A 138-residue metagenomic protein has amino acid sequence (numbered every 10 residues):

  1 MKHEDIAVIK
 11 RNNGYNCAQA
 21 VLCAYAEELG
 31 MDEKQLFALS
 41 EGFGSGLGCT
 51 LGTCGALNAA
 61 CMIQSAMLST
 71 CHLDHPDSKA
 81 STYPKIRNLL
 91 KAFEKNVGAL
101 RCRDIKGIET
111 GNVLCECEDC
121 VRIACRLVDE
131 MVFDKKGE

Functional and structural regions predicted by a protein language model:
M1-L29: Active-site-proximal helix-loop elements at catalytic-domain edges
C17, C54, C102: Short cysteine clusters
V21, Y25, L39-G44, A60 (+1 more regions): Short alpha-helical scaffolding segments that buttress acidic/His motifs in well-ordered protein cores
C23-E27, M62-S69, R126-E130: Short glycine/serine- and small hydrophobic-enriched flexible loop segments
A24-G42, N96-C102: Acidic-glycine-rich active-site phosphate/pyrophosphate-binding loop
E28-A38, A66-K85: Phosphate-handling active-site elements
F43-M62: Glycine/serine-rich anion-binding loops at beta->alpha junctions that coordinate negatively charged ligand groups
S81-E138: C-terminal binding/interaction regions
